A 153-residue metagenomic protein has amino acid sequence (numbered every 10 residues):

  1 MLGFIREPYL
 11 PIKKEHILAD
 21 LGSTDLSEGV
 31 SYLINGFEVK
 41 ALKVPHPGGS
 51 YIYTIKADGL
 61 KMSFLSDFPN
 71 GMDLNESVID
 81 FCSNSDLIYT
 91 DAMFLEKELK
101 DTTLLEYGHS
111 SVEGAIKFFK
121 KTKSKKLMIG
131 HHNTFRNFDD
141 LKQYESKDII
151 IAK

Functional and structural regions predicted by a protein language model:
M1-S63, P69-D80, K125-K126, F138-K153: Binuclear metal-dependent hydrolase catalytic cores
M72-K153: Cap/insert and terminal regions of metallo-dependent hydrolase folds
